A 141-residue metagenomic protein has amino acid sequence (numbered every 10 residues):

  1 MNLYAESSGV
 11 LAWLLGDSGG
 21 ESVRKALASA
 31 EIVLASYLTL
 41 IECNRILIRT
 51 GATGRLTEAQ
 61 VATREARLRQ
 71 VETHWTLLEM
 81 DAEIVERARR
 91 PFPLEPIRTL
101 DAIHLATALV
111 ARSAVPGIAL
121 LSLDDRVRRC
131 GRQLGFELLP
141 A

Functional and structural regions predicted by a protein language model:
M1, A30-V33, H74-T76, V115-A119: Short active-site oxyanion
M1-I41, T50-T63, F136: Short, well-structured N-terminal submotif of metal-dependent ribonuclease cores
N2, L105-A106, V110-A141: Acidic, PIN/NYN-like endoribonuclease modules and their adjacent C-terminal/linker elements
A12, E21, E86, R128-R129: Alpha-helical elements of the RecA-like P-loop NTPase motor core of helicases
A35, E79, T99-A102, L121-S122: Short beta-strand scaffold positions
L40, Q70-E95, A102-T107: Acidic catalytic patch
A62-R69, V85, R128: Hydrophobic core segments within long, regular secondary-structure runs in both alpha- and beta-rich folds
